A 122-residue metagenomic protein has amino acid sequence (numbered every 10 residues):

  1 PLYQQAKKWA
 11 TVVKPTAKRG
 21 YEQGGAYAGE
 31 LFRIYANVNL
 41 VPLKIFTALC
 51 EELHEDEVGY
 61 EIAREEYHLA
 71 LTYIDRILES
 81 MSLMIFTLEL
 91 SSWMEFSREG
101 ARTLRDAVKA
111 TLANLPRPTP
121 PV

Functional and structural regions predicted by a protein language model:
P1-V122: Amphipathic alpha-helical assembly/interaction segments
